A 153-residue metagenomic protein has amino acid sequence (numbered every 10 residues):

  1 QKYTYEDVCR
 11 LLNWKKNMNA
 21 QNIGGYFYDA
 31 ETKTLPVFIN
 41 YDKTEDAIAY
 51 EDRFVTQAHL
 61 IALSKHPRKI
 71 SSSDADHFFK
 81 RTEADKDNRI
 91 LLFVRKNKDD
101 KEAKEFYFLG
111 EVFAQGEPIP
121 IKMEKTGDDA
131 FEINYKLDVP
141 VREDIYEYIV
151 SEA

Functional and structural regions predicted by a protein language model:
K2-E105: Acidic, glycine-rich low-complexity segments with interspersed aromatic residues
D99-A153: Compact mixed alphabeta submodule
